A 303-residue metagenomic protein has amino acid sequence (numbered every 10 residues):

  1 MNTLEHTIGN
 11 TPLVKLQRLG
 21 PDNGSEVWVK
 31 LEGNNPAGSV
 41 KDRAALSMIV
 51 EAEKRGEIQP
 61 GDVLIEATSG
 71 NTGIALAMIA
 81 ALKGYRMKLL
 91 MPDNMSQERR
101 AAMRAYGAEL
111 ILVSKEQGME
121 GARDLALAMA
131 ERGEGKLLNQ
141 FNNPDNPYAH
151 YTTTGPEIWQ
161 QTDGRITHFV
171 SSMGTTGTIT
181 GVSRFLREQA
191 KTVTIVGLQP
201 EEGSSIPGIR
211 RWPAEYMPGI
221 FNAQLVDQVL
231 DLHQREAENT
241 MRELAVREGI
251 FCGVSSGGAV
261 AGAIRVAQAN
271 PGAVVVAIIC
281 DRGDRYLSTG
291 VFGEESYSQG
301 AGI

Functional and structural regions predicted by a protein language model:
M1-I303: PLP-dependent amino-acid enzyme catalytic core
